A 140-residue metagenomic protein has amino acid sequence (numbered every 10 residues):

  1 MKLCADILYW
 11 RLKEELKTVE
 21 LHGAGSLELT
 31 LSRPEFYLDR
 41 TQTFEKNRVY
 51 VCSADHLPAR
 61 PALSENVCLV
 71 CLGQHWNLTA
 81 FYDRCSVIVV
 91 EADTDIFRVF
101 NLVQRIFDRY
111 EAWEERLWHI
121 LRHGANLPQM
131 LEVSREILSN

Functional and structural regions predicted by a protein language model:
M1-N140: Alpha-helical/coil-rich non-catalytic "connector" segments in signaling and regulatory proteins
